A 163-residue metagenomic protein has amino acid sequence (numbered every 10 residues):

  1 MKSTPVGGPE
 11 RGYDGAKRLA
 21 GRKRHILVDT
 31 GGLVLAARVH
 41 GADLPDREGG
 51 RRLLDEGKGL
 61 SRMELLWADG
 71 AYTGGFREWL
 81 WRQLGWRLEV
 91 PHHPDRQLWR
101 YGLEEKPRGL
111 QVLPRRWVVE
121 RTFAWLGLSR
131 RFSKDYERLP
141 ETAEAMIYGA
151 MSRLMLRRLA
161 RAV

Functional and structural regions predicted by a protein language model:
M1-K2, I26-G32, G50, L65-G74 (+2 more regions): Short, conserved catalytic/metal-binding motifs centered on acidic residues
M1-V28: Active-site-proximal, Lys/Arg-enriched surface segment that forms a nucleic-acid-binding/basic interface patch
L19-R22, V28-G31, L60-S61, W81-Q83: Short gly/pro-enriched beta-turn/loop segments at secondary-structure junctions
V28-T30, R38-G41, H92, M151: Short, structured patches in soluble enzyme cores that scaffold and shape functional sites
R38-L60, L65: Active-site beta-loop-alpha junctions of metal-dependent nucleic acid enzymes, especially the RNase H-like/DDE
D43, S61-T142: Helix-centered, glycine/charged polyanion-binding patches within enzymatic domains that contact phosphate-containing
A143-V163: C-terminal domain-tail junction helix/linker
